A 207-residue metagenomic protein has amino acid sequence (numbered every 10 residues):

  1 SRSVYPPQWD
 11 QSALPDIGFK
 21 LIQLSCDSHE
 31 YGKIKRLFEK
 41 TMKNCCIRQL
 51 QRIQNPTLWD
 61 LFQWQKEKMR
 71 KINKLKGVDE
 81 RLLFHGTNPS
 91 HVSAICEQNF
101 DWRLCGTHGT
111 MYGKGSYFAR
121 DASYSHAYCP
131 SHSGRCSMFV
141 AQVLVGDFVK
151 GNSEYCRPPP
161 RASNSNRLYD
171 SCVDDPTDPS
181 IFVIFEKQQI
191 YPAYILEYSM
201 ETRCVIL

Functional and structural regions predicted by a protein language model:
S1-L207: ADP-ribose/nucleotidyl-moiety interaction motifs
